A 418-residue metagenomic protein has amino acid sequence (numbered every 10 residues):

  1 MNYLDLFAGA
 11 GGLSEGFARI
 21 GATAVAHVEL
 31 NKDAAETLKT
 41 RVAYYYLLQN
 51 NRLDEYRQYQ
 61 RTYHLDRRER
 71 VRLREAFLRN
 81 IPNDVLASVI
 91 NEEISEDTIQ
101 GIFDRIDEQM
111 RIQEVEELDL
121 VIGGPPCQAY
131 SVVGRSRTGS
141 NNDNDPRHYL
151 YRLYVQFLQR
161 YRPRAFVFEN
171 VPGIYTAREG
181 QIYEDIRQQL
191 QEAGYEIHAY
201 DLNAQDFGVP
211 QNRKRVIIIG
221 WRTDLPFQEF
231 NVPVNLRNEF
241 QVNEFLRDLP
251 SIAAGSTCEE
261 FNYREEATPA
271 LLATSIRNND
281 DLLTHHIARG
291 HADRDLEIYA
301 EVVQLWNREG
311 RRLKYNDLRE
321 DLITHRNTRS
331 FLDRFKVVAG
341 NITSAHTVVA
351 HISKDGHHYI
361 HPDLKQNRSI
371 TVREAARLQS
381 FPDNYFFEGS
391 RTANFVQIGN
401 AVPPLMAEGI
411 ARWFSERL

Functional and structural regions predicted by a protein language model:
N2-R162, P172-T176: Core alpha/beta nucleotide-donor-binding catalytic domains of modification enzymes
R41-V42, V234-N235, D363: Short Gly/aromatic-enriched secondary-structure transition segments
Q100-Q109, D201-Q205, S330-R334: Short alpha-helical segments and helix-capping/turn motifs at coil-helix boundaries
D104, Y149-Q156, E184, A376 (+2 more regions): Short, contiguous clusters of charged residues that form electrostatic/catalytic patches at enzyme active sites, used
Q109-L118, Y130-L322: Class I S-adenosyl-L-methionine
Q128, L225-F227, A254, S353-H358 (+1 more regions): Short, acidic Gly/Pro/Ser/Thr-rich loop/turn segments
A273-L418: C-terminal target-recognition/interaction regions appended to catalytic cores
